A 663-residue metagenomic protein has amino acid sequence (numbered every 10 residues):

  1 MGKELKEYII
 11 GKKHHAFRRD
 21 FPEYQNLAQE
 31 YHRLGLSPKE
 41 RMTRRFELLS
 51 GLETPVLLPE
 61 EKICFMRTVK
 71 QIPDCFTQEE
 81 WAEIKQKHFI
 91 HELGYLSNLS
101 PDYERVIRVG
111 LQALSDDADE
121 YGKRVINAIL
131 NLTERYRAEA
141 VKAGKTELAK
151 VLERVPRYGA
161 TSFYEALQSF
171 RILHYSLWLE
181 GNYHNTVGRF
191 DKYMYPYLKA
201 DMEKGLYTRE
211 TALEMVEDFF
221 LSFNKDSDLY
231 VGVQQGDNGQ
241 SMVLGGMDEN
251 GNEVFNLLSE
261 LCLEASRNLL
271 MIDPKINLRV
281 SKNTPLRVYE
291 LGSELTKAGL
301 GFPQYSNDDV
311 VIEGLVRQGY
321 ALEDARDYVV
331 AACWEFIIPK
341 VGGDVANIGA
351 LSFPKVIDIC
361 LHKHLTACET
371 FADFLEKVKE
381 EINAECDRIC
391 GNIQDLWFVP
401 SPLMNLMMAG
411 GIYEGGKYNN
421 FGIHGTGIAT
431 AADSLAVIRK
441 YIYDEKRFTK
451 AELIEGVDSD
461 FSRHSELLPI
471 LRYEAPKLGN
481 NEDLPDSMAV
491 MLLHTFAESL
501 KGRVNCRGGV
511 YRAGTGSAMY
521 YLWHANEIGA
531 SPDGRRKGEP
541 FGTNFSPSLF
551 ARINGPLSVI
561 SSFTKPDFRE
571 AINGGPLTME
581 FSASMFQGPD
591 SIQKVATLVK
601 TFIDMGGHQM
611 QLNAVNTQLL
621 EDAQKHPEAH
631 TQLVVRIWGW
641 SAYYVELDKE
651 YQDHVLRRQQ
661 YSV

Functional and structural regions predicted by a protein language model:
M1-G122, K142, T146-E147, V151-R157 (+1 more regions): Conserved catalytic cores of very large enzyme subunits
V125, I129-T133: Low-complexity, highly charged intrinsically disordered N-terminal segments that act as targeting/localization
T133-A143: Secondary-structure-rich domain cores
